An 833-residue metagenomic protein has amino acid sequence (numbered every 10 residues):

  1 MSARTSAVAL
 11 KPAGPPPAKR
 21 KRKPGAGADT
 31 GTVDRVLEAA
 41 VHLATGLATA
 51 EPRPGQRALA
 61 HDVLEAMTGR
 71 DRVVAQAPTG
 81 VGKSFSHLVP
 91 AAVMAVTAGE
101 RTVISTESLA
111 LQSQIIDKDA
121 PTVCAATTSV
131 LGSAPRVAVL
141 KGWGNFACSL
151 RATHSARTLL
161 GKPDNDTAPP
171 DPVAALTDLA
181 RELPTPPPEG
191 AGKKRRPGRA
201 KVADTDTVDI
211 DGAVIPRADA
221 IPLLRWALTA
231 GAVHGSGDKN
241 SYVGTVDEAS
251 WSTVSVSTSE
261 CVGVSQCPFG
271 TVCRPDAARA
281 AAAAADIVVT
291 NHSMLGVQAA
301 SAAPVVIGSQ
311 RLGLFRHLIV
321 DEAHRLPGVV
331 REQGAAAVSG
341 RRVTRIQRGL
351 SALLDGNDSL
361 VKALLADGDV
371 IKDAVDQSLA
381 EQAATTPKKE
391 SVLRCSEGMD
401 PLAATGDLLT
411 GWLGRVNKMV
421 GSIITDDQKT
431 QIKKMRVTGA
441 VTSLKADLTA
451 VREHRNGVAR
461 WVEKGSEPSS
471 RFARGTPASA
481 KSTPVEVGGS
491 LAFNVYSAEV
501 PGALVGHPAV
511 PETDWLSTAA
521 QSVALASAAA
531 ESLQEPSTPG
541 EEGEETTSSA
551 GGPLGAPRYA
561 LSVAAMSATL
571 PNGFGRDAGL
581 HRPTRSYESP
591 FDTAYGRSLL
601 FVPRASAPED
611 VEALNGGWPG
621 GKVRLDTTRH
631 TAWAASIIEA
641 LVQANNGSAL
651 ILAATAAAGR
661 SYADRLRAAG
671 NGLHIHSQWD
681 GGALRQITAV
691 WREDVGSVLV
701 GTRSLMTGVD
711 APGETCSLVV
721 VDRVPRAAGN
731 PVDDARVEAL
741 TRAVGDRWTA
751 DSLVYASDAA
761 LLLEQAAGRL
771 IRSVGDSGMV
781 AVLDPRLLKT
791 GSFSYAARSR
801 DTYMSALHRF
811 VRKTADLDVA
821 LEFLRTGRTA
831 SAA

Functional and structural regions predicted by a protein language model:
S2-K23, G27-V41, E100, T106-D286 (+3 more regions): A substrate-engagement module of RecA-like helicase motors
K23-A75: Conserved pre-motif I regulatory segment
G69-P90: Walker A/P-loop
H87, V93, A110-S113, D117 (+5 more regions): Signature of the SF2 helicase/ATPase Hel1-core->accessory helical subdomain module
V246-A283, A299-S309, D426-S606, G682-L684 (+3 more regions): A contiguous, basic/glycine-rich beta-loop/short-helix subdomain that forms a polymer-engagement track
A605-D626, W679-L788: Conserved RecA-like P-loop NTPase helicase motor core
P608-A654: Conserved interdomain hinge at the start of the Helicase C-terminal
A653-W679: Conserved helicase motor "Helicase C" RecA-like lobe of SF1/SF2 P-loop NTPases
